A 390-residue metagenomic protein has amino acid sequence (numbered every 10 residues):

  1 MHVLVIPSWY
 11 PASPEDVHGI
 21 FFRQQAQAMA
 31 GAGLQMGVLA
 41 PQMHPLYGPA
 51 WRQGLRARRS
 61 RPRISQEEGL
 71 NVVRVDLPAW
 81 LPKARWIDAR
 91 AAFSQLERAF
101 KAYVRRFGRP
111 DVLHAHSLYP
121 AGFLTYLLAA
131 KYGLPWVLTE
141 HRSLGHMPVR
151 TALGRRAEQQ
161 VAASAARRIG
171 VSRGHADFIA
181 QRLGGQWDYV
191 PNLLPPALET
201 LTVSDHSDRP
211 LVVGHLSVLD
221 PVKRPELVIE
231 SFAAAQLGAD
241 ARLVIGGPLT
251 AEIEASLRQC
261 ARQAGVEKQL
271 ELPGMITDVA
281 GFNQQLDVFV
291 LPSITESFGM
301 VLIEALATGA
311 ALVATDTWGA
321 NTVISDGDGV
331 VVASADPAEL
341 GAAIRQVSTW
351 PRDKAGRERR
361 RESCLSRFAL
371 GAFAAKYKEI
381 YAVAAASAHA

Functional and structural regions predicted by a protein language model:
M1-S60, Q66, H389: N-terminal subdomain of nucleotide-sugar transferases
L4, D205-F232, V244: Conserved donor-binding/catalytic core segment of Leloir-type glycosyltransferases
G174, L193: Carbohydrate-associated surface elements
L216, R242-S256: Glycosyltransferase donor-sugar binding loop
M275, I294: Aromatic "clamp/platform" in nucleotide-sugar-dependent glycosyltransferases that forms part of the donor/acceptor
A311-A314: Short hydrophobic beta-strand element within catalytic cores of glycosyltransferases and related nucleotide-activated
D326, V330-P337, Q346-P351: Conserved acidic donor-binding segment of nucleotide-sugar-dependent glycosyltransferases
R352-A382: A charged, aromatic-enriched C-terminal amphipathic alpha-helix characteristic of glycosyltransferases across folds
